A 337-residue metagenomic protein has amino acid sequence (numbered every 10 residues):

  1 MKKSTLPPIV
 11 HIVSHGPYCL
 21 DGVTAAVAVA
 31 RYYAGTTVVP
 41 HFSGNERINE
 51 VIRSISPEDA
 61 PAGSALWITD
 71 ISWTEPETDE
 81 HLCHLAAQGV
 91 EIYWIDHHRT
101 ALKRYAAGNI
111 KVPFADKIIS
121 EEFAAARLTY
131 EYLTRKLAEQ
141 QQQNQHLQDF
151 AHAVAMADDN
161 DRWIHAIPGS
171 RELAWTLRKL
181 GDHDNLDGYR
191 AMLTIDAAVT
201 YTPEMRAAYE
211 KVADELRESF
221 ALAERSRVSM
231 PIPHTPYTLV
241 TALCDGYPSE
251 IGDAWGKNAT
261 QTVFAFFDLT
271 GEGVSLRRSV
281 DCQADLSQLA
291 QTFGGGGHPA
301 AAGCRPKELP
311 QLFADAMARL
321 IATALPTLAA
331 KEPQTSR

Functional and structural regions predicted by a protein language model:
K2, P7-I9, S64, Q140-Q143 (+1 more regions): Gly/His-enriched, cation/cofactor- and phosphate-binding structural elements
T5-P61: Anionic-ligand anchoring segments at beta-strand to alpha-helix junctions in alpha/beta enzyme folds, i.e., glycine
I9-H11, S64-W67, E91-Y93: Structural motif
V29, D70, D96, T129 (+3 more regions): Divalent metal-coordination and catalytic microenvironments
V51-S54, E77-H84, I251-A254: A short acidic, amphipathic alpha-helical/loop segment
I71-A107: Active-site cofactor/cluster-binding pocket
Y105-D187: Short alpha-helices
N144-L147, A155, R162-P248: Glycine-rich, Lys/Arg-enriched anion-binding loops that position phosphate/diphosphate groups for phosphoryl
